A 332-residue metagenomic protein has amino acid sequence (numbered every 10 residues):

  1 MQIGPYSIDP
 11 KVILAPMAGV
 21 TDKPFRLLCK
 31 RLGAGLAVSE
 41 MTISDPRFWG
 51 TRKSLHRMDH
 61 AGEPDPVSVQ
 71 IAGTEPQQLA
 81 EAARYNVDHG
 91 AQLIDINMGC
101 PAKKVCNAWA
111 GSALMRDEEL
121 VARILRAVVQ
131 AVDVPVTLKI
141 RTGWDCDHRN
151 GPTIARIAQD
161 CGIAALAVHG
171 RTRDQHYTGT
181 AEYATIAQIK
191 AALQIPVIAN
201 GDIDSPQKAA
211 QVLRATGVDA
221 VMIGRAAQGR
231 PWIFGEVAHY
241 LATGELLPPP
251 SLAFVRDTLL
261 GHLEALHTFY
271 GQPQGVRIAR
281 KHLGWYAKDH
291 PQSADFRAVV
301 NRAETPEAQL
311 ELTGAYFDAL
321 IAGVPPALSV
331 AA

Functional and structural regions predicted by a protein language model:
M1-I13, D45-S68, C100, K104-A108 (+2 more regions): N-terminal small/glycine-rich loop or linker at the start of catalytic domains across soluble metabolic enzymes
M1-Q2, M17-Q92: Glycine-rich, positively charged N-terminal anion/phosphate-binding segment
G4, I8-I13, A18, K23-P24 (+7 more regions): Alpha/beta catalytic cores of nucleotide-metabolism and tRNA/nucleoside-modifying enzymes
V12-P16, A37-S39, V67-I71, I94 (+4 more regions): Hydrophobic faces of well-ordered beta-strands that scaffold small-molecule active sites in alpha/beta enzyme cores
M17-G19, T42-S44, A72-T74, G99-P101 (+4 more regions): Active-site beta-loop-alpha junctions enriched in small/polar residues
R31, A80-A110, L114, E118-I195 (+2 more regions): Alpha/beta enzyme core
S39, R57-E63, M115-E118, I186-K190 (+2 more regions): Short, structured secondary-structure boundary patches
